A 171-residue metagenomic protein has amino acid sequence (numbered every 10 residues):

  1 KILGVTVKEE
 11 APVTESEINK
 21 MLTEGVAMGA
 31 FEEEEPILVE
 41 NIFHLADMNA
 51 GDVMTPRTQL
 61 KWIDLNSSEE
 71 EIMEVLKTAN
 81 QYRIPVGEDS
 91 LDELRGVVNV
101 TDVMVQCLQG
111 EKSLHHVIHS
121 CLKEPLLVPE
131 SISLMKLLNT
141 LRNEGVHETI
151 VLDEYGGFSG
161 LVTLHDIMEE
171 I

Functional and structural regions predicted by a protein language model:
K1-E9: Membrane interface segments of multi-pass transport proteins and intramembrane proteases
E9-I171: Soluble cytosolic regulatory domains appended to membrane proteins
